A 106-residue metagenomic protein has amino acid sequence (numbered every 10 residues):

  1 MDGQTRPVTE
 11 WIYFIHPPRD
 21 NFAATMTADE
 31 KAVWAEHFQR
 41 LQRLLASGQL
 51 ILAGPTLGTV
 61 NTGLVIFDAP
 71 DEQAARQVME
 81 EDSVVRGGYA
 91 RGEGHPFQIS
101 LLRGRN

Functional and structural regions predicted by a protein language model:
M1-N106: Conserved, structured core segments of small domains
